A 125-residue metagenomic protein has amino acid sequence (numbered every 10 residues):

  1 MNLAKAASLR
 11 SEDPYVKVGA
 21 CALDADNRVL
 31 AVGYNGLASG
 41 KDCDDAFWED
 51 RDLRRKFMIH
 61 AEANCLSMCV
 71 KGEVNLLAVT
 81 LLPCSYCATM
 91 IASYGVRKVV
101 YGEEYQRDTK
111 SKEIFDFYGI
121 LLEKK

Functional and structural regions predicted by a protein language model:
M1-K125: Zinc-dependent deaminase catalytic domain
